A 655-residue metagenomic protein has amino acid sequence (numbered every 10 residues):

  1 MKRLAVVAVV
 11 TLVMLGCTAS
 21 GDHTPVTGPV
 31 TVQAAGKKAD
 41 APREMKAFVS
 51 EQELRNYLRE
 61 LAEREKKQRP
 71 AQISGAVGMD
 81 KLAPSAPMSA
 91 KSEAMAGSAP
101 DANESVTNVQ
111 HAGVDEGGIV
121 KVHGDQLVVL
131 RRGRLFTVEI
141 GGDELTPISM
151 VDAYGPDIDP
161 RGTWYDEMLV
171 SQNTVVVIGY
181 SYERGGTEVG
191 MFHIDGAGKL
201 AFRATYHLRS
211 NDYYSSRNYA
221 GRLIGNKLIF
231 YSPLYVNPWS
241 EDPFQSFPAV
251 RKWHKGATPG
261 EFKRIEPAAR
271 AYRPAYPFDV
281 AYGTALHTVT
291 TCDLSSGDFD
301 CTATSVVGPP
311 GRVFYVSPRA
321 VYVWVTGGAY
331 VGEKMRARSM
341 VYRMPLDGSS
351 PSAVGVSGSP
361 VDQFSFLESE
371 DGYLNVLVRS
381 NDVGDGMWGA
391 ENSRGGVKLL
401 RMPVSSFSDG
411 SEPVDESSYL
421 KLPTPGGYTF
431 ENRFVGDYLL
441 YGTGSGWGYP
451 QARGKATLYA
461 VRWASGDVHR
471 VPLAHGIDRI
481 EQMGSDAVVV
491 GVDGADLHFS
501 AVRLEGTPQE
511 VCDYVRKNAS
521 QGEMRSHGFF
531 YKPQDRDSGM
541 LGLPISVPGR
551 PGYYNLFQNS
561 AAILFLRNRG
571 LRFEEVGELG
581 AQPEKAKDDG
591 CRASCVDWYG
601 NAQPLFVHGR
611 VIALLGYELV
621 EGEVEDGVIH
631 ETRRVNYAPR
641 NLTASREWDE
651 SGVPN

Functional and structural regions predicted by a protein language model:
M1-L4: Positively charged n-region of N-terminal signal peptides that target proteins for export
V6-V7, V120: Short amphipathic alpha-helical "recognition" segments used for binding
V7-G16: Bacterial N-terminal signal peptides
C17-N655: Beta-sheet-rich non-transmembrane sensory/scaffold domains
